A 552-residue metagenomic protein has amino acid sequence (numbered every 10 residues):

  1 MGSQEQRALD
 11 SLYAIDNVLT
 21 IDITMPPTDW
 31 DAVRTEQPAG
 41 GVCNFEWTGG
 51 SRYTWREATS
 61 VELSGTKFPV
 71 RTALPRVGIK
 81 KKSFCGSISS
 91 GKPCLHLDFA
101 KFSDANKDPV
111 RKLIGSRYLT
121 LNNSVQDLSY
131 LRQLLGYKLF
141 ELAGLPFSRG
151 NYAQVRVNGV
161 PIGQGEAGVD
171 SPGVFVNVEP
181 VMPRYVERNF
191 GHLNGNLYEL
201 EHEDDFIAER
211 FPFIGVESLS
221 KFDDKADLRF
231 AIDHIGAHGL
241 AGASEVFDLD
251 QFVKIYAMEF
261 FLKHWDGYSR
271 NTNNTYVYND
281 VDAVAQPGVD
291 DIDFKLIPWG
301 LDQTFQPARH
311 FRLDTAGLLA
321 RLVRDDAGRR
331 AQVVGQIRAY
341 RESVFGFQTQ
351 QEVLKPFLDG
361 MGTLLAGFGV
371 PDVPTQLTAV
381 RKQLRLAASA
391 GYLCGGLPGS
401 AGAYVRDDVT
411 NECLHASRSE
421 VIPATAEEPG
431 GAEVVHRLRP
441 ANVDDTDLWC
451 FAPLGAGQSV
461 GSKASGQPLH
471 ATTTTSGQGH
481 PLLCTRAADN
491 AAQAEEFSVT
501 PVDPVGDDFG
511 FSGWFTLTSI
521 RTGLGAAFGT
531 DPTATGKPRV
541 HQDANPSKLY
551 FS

Functional and structural regions predicted by a protein language model:
M1-Y130, L135-K138: Conserved NTP-binding catalytic cores of kinases and kinase-like/nucleotidyltransferase enzymes across multiple kinase
D10-S11, V18-L19, D29-V33, F222-R270 (+1 more regions): Middle-to-C-terminal accessory/interaction subdomains
Y13-N17, R52-T54, F68-A73, S87-G91 (+7 more regions): Extracellular/periplasmic catalytic domains that process cell-envelope and extracellular macromolecules
V18-T20, R56-A58, L74-R76, K92-C94 (+12 more regions): Extracellular structured ligand-interaction cores
I23, L97, F140, V178 (+5 more regions): Residue-level detector of buried hydrophobic side-chain packing in well-ordered secondary-structure elements
H96-D104, L113-V125, L142-S148, V157-L262 (+4 more regions): Internal "kinase-insert"/substrate-recognition segments embedded within catalytic cores of ATP-dependent enzymes
L131-L145, L322-V323, G335, Y340: Metal-dependent nuclease catalytic cores in nucleic-acid-processing enzymes, especially RNase H-like/related
C394-S552: Lectin-like carbohydrate-binding module/patch detector with strong preference for beta-trefoil
